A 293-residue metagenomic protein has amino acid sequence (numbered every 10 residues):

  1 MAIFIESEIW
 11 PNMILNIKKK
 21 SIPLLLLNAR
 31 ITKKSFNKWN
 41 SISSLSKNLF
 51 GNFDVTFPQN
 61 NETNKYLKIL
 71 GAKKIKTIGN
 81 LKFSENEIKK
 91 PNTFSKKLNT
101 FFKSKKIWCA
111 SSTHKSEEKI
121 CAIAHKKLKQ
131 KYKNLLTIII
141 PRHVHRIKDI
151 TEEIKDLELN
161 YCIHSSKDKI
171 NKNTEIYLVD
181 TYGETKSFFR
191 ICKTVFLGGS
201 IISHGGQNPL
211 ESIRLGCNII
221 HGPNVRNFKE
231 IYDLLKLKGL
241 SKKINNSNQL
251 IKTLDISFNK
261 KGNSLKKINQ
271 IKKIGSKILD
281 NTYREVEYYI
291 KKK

Functional and structural regions predicted by a protein language model:
M1-K293: Nucleotide-activated sugar donor-binding and catalytic core shared by glycosyltransferases and related lipid-linked
